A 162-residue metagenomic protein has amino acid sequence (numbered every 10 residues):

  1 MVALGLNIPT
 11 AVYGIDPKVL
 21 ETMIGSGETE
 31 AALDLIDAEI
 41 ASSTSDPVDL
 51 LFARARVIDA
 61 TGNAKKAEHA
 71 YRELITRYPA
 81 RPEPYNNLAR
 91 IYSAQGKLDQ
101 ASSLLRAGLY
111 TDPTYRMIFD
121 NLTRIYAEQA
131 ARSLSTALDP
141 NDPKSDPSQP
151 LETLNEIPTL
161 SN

Functional and structural regions predicted by a protein language model:
T44-S45, Y78-P79, P113, D142: Short coil turns that delineate tetratricopeptide repeat
D49-L50, P84, I118, P147: TPR alpha-solenoid repeat register
F52-A53, N87, N121, P150-L154: Canonical tetratricopeptide repeat
R124-N162: Terminal, low-structured helical/coil segments at or just beyond the last alpha-helical repeat
